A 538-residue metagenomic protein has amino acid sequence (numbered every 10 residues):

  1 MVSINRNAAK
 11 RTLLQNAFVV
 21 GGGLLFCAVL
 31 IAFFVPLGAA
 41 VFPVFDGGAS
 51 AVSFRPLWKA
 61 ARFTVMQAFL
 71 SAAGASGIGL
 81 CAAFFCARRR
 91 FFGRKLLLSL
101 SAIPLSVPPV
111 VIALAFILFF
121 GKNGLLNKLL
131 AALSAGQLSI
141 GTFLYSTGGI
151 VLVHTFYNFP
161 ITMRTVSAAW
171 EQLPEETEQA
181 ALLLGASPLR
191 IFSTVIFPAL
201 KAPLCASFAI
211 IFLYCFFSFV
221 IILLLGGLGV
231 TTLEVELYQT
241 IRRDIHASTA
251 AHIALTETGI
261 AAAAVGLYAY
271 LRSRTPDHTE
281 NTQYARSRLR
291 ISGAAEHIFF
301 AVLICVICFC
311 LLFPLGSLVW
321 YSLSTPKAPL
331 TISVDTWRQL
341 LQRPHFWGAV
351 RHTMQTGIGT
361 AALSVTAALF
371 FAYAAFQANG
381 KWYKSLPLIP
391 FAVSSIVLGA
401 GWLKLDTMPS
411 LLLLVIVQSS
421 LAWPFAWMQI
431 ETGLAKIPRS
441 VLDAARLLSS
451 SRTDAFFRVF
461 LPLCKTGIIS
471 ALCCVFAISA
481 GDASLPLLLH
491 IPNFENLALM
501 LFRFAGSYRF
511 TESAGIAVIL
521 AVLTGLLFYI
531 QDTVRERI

Functional and structural regions predicted by a protein language model:
M1-L14: Short, Lys/Arg-rich, polar N-terminal cytosolic tail immediately upstream of the first transmembrane signal-anchor
V2-N5, E175, R190, L228-E234 (+2 more regions): Feature of multi-pass inner-membrane transport and sensor proteins that recognizes transmembrane helices together
A9, G47-F54, I332-L341: A short amphipathic helical element positioned immediately N-terminal to and/or at the very start of a transmembrane
L14-D46, R55-E171, A199-G226, H252-A269 (+5 more regions): Membrane-water interface segments at the C-terminal ends of transmembrane alpha-helices in multi-pass inner-membrane
F54, L173-L200, D443-C464: Short helix-to-coil transition segments within interhelical loops that connect adjacent transmembrane helices
R90-F92, E171-E176, A186-L189, L228-V230 (+8 more regions): Juxtamembrane helix-boundary/capping and inter-helix hinge elements in multi-pass membrane proteins
N127, R274-Q283, V441, R537-I538: Short, Lys/Arg-enriched, Gly/Pro-containing loop segments at transmembrane-helix junctions of multi-pass membrane
V220-I245, P326-L330, D482-F510: Glycine-rich helix-loop "coupling/hinge" segments at transmembrane-helix boundaries in multipass transporters
